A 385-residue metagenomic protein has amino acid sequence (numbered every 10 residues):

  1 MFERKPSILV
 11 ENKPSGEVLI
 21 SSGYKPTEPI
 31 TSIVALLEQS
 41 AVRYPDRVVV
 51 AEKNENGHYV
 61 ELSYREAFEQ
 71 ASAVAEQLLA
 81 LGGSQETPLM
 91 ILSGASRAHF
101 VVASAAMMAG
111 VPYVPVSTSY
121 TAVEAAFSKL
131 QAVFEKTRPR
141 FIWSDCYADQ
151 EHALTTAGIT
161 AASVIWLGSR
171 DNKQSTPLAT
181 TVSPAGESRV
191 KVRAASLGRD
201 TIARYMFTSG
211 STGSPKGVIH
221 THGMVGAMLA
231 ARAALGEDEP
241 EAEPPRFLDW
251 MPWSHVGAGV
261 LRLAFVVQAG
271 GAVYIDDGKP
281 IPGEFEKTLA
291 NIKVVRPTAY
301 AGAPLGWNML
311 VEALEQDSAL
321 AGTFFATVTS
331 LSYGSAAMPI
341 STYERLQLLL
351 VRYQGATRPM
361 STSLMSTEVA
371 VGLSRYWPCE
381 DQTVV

Functional and structural regions predicted by a protein language model:
L9-K13, E17-V18, L36-S63, A203: AMP-dependent adenylate-forming
K25, V50-V102, T121-Q131, V182-S183 (+1 more regions): Conserved AMP-binding/adenylate-forming core of the ANL superfamily
P45-V48, L167-S169, Q174-F207, S214 (+1 more regions): Conserved pre-ATP/AMP-binding loop-to-beta segment of ANL
V60-R65, A194-S196, A203-A230: Conserved AMP-binding A3 loop
F68-V74, A185-R189, R199, V218-E239: Conserved structural elements of the adenylate-forming
S119-T155, E187, M228-L248, I281-T298: Conserved ATP-dependent adenylate/AMP-binding module captured primarily in the ANL superfamily
G226-R246, W253-A319: Conserved AMP-binding/adenylation subdomain of ANL enzymes
A269-G271, T298-A301, V311-V384: Gly/Ser/Thr-rich phosphate-binding loop
